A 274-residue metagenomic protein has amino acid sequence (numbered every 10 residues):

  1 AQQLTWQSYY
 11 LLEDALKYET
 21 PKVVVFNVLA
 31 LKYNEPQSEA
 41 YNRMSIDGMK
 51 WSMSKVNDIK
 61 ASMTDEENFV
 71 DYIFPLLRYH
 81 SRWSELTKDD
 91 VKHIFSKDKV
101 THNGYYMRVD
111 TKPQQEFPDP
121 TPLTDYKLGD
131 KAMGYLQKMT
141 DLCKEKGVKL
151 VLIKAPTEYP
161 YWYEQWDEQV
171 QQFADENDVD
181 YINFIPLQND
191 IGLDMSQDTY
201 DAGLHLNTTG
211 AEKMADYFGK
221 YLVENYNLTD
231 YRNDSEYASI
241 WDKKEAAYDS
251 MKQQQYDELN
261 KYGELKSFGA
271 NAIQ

Functional and structural regions predicted by a protein language model:
A1-I59: Membrane-embedded segments
Q2-W6, Y18-E19, Y126-G134, Y161-E164 (+1 more regions): Soluble non-cytosolic domains of exported or imported proteins
S8-L11, F69, A132-Y135, M139 (+4 more regions): Stable alpha-helical elements in mature extracytoplasmic
D14-Y18, N27, L31, I59-S62 (+4 more regions): Structured segments of extracytoplasmic/periplasmic soluble domains in secreted or envelope-associated proteins
V28, Y41-K146, R232-Q274: Secreted/periplasmic serine-hydrolase-like ester/acetyl group-modifying domain
R108-L193: Flexible, glycine-rich surface segments
E164-A272: C-terminal regions of proteins
